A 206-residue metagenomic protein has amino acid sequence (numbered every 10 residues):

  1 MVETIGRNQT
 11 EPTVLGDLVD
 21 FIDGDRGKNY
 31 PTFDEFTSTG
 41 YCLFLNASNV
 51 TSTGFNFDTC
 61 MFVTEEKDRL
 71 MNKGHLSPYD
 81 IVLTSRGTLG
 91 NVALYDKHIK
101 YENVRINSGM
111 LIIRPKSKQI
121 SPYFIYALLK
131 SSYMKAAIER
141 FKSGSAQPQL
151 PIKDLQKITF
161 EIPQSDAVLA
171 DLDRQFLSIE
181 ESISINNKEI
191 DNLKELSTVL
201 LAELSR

Functional and structural regions predicted by a protein language model:
M1-K28, K157, E161-R206: Non-catalytic DNA-recognition/assembly elements of restriction-modification systems
E11, S52-T53, G90-V92: Flexible loop/turn segments at secondary-structure boundaries
G16-E35, S48-I81: Sequence-specific dsDNA recognition surfaces
F36-S38, V104: Extracellular/periplasmic catalytic domains that process cell-envelope and extracellular macromolecules
N46-A47, E66-K130, M134, A146: A short beta-sheet element
E102-L111, K142-A170, L177: A short glycine-rich beta-alpha junction/loop motif
